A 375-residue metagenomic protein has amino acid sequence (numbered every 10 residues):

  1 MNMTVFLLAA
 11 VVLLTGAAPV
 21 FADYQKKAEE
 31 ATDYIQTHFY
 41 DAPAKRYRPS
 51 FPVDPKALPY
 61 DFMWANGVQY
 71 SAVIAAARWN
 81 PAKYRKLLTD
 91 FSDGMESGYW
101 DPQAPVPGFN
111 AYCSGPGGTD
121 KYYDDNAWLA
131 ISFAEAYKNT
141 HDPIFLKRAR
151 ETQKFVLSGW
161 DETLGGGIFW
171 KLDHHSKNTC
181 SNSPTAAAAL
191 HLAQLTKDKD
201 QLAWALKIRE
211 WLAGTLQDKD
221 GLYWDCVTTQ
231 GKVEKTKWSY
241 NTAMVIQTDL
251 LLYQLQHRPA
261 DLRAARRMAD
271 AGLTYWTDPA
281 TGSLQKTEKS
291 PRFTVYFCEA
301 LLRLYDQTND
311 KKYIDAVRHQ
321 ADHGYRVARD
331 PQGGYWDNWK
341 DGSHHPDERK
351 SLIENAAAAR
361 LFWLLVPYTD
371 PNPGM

Functional and structural regions predicted by a protein language model:
F6-G16: Bacterial N-terminal signal peptides
A18-F21: Sec/Tat signal peptide C-region and signal peptidase I cleavage site
D23-A72, A76-D124, K177, R266-R267 (+1 more regions): CBM-like carbohydrate-recognition segments
A77, Y137, A193-K197, Y253 (+3 more regions): Short coil/turn linking the two alpha-helices of tandem helical-hairpin repeats
R85-L195, L202-L206: Extended ligand-binding groove/face enriched in aromatic
L172, T179-A193, Q201-L252: Active-site cradle of extracellular carbohydrate-active enzymes
N241-Q256, D261-Y275: Oxyanion-binding "anion nests"
